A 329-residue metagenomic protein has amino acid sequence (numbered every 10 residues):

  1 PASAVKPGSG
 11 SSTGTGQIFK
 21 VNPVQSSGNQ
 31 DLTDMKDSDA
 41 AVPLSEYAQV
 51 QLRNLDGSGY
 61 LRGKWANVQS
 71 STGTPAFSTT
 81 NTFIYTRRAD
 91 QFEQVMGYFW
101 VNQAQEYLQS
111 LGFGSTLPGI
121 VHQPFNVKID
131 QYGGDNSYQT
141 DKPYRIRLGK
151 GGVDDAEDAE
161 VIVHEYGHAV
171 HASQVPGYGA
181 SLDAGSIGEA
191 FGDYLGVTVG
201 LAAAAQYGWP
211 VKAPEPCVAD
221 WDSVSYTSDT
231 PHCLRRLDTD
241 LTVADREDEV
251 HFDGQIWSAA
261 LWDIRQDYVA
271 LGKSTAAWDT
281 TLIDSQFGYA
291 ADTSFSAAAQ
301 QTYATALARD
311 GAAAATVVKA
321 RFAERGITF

Functional and structural regions predicted by a protein language model:
P1-I162, A169-F329: Zymogen propeptides/activation segments of proteases
